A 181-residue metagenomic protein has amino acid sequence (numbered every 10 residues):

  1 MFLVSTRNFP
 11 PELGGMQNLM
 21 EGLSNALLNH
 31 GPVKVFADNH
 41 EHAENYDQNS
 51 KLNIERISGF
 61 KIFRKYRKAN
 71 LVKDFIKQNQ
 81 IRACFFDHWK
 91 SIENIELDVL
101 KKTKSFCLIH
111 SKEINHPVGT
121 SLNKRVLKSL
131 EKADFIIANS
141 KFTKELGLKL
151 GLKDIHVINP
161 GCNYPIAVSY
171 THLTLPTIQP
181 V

Functional and structural regions predicted by a protein language model:
T6-L13, L19-R64, T143, L148: N-terminal strand-loop element at the rim of the active site of nucleotide-sugar-dependent glycosyltransferases
F63, I92-E93, S105-T120, K132-F135: A short, histidine- and acid-enriched strand-loop-helix "catalytic/donor-clamping" loop that lines the nucleotide-sugar
N70-N79: Short, well-structured alpha-helical segments in soluble
F85, K132-S140: A short beta-strand/loop micro-motif in the catalytic core of glycosyltransferases that engages the nucleotide-sugar
F86-I92: Short His-centered aromatic/hydrophobic patch
F142, G161: Carbohydrate-associated surface elements
T171-T177: Conserved small/polar residues in nucleotide/adenosyl-binding loops
P180: Cationic, low-complexity basic patches in intrinsically disordered or flexible, solvent-exposed regions
